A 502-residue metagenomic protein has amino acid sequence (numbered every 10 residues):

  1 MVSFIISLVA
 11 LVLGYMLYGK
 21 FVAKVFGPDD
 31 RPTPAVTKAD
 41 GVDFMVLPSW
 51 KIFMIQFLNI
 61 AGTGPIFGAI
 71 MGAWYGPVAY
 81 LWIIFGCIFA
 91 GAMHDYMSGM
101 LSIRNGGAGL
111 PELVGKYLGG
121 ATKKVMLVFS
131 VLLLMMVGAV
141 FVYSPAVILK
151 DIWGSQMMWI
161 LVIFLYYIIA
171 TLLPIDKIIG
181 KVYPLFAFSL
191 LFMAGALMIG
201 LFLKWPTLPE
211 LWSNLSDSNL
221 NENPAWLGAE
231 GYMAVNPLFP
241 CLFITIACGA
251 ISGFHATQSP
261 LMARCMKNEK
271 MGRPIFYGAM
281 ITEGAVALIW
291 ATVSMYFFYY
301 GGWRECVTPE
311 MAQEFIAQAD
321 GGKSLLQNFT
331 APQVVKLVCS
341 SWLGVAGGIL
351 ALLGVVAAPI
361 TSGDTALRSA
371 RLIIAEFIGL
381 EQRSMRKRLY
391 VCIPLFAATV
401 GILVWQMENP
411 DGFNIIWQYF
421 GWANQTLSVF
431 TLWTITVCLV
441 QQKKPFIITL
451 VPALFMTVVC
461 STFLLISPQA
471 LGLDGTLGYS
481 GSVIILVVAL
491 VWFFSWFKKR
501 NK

Functional and structural regions predicted by a protein language model:
V2-G19, G72-S102, P111, G348 (+1 more regions): Extracellular loop-to-transmembrane helix junctions
S7-L17, S130, L134-G138, A170 (+4 more regions): Selective recognition of specific alpha-helical transmembrane segments in multi-pass small-molecule
A10-I66: Membrane-interface "cap" regions at the ends of multi-pass membrane proteins
A10-L11, A90-G106, L110-P174, A247-I251 (+1 more regions): Helix-loop-helix module between adjacent transmembrane segments
P48-G64, G200-P206, S218-V293, F297 (+1 more regions): Hydrophobic, membrane-embedded alpha-helices of multi-pass small-molecule transporters
G120-L127, V131-L132, M157-L161, G278-A287 (+7 more regions): Loop-to-transmembrane helix boundary motifs in multi-pass membrane proteins
G138-V142, A146-L161, A170-T171, L190-L227 (+2 more regions): Hydrophobic alpha-helical segments and their helix-loop junctions in multi-pass secondary transporters
F202-N214, G278-L337, M407-D411: Extracellular/periplasmic helix-exit of transmembrane alpha-helices
